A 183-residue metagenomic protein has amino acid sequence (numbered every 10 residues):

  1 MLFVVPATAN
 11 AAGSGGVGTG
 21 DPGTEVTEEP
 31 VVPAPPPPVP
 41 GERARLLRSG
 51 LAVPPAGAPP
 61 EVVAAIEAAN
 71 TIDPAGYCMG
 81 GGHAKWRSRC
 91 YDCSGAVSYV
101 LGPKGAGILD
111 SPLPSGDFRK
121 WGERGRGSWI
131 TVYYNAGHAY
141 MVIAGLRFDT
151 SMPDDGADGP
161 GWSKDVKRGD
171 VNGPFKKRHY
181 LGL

Functional and structural regions predicted by a protein language model:
L2-F3, L101: Hydrophobic alpha-helical packing residues
F3-C78, A157-L183: Intrinsically disordered, low-complexity, Pro/Ser/Thr/Asn/Gly/Ala-rich spacer/linker segments adjacent to signal
L46-L51, G80-K85, S115-F118: Short linear capping/connector segments at secondary-structure termini
I66, S98, P103-L183: ...with weaker cross-activation on analogous glycine-rich loops/strands in unrelated enzymes
N70-Y91, D110: Active-site nucleophile-His-acid catalytic modules used for acyl/amide transfer and hydrolysis across diverse enzymes
C78, C90-C93, W129, Y134: Generic recognition of cysteine residues
K85-K104: Active-site nucleophilic cysteine motif
